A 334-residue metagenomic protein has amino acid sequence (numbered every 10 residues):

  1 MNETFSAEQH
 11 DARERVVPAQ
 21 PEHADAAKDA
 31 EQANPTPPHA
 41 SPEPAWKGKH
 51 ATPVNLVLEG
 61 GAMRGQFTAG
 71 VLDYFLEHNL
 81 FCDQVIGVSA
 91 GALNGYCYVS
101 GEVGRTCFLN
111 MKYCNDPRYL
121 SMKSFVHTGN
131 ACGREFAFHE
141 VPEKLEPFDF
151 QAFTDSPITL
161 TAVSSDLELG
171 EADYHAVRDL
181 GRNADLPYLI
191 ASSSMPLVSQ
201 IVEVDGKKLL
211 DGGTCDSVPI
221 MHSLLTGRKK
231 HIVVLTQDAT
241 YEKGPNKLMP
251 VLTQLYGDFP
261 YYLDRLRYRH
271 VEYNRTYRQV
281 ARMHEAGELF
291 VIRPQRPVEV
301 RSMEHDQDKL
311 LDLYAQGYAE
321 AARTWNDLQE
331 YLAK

Functional and structural regions predicted by a protein language model:
N2-V88, Y96-K334: Patatin-like phospholipase
